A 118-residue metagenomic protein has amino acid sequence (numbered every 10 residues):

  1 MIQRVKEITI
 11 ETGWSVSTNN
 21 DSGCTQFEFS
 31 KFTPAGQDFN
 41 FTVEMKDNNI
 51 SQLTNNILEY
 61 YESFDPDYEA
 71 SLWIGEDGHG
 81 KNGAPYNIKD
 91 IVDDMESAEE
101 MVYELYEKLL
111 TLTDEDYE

Functional and structural regions predicted by a protein language model:
M1-I2: Short helix/turn-capping signatures at newly exposed starts of structured segments
K6, I10-Y68: Amphipathic, interaction-prone secondary-structure segments
D38, D47-E118: Intrinsically disordered, low-complexity regulatory regions enriched in serine/threonine/proline and acidic residues
